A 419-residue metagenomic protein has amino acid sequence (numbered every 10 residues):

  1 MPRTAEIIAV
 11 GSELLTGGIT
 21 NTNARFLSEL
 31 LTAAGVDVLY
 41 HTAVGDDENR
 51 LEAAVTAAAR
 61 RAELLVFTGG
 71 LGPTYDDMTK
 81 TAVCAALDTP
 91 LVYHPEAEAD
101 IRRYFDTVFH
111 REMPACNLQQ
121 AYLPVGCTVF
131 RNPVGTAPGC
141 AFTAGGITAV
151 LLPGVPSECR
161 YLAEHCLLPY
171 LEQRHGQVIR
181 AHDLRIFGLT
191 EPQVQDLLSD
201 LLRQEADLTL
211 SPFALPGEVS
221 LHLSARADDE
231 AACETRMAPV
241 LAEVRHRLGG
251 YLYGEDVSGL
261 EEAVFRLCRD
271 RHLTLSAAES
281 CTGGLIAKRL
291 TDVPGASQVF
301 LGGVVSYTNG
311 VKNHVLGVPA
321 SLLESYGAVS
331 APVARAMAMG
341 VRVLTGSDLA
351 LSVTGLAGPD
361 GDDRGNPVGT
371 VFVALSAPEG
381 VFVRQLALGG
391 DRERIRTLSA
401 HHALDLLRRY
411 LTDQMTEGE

Functional and structural regions predicted by a protein language model:
P2-T42, E234-T235: Glycine-rich phosphate/diphosphate-binding loop of Rossmann-like nucleotide-binding domains
A5-I7, A149, L275: Conserved hydrophobic helix-helix packing surfaces used for dimerization/oligomerization
V10-S12, F67-Y75, P153, R226-A227 (+1 more regions): Glycine-rich beta-strand-to-loop/alpha-helix junction loops that act as flexible
Y40-R50, A387-G390: Short beta->alpha junction loops
R50-T56, R60, D77-R174: Proline/glycine-rich low-complexity loops and linkers
Q119, A232-E419: Short alpha-helical segments enriched in small residues
T143-G217, H222-S224, A232-M237: Accessory alpha-helical/coil subdomains and C-terminal extensions that flank or cap enzyme catalytic cores
